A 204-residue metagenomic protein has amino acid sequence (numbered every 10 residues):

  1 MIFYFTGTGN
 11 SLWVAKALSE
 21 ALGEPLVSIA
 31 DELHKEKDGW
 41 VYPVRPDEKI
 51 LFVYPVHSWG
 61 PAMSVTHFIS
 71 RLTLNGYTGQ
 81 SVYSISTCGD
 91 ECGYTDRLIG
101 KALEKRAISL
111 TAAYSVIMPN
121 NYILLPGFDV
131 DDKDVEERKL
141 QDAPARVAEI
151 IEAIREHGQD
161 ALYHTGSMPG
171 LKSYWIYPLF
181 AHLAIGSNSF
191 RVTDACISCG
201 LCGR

Functional and structural regions predicted by a protein language model:
M1-Y4, V192: Local sequence-structure signature of Cys/Sec-based thiol-disulfide redox active-site neighborhoods
I2, T8-W13, A17-L33, V41-Y54 (+1 more regions): FMN-binding flavodoxin-like domain, especially the glycine-rich phosphate-binding loop
I185-N188: Short, charged alpha-helical interaction segments and adjacent helix-coil junctions
F190-R204: Cysteine-centered iron-sulfur cluster-binding motifs in ferredoxin-type domains/subunits of redox enzymes
